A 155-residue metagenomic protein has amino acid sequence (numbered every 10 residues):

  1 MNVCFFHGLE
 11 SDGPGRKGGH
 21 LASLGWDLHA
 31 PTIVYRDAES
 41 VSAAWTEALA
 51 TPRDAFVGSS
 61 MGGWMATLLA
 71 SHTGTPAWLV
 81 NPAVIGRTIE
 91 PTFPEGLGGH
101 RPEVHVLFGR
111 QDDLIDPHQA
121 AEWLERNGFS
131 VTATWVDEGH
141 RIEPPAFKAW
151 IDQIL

Functional and structural regions predicted by a protein language model:
M1-P52: Active-site catalytic motif of lipid deacylating hydrolases and related acyltransferases
S11-D12, R110-I115, H140-R141: Acidic catalytic loop of the alpha/beta-hydrolase fold
K17-G18, T92, D116-E125, F147: Short alpha-helix in the alpha/beta-hydrolase fold that links the catalytic acid
P31-I33, A133-G139: Short glycine-rich catalytic loops that host catalytic nucleophiles or stabilize transition states across multiple
E39, V136-A149: Catalytic histidine-centered segment of alpha/beta-hydrolase-like enzymes
V57-A66: Gly/Ala-rich beta-loop-alpha elbow adjacent to hydrolase catalytic centers
G74-R87: A conserved short beta-strand
H100-R101, H105-F108, D112: Short beta-strand/loop motif that positions the catalytic acidic residue of the alpha/beta-hydrolase fold
